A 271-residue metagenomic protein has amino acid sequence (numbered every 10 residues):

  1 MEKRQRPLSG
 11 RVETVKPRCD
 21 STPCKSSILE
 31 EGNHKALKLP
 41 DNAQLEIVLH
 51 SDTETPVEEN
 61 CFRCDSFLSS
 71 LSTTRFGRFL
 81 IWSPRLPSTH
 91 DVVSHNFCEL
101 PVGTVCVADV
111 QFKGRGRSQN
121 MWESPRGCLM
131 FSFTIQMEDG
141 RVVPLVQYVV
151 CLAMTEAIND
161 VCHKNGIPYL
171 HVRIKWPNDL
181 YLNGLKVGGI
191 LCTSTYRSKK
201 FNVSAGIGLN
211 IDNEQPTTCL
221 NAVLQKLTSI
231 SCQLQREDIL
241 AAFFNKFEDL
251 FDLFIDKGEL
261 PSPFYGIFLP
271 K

Functional and structural regions predicted by a protein language model:
M1-H163, I167: N-terminal lobe of the biotin/lipoate ligase/transferase fold
K3-R4, P101-G103, A108-F112, S118-C128 (+1 more regions): Catalytic beta-strand/loop module used to bind and position nucleotide/cofactor moieties in cofactor-attachment
